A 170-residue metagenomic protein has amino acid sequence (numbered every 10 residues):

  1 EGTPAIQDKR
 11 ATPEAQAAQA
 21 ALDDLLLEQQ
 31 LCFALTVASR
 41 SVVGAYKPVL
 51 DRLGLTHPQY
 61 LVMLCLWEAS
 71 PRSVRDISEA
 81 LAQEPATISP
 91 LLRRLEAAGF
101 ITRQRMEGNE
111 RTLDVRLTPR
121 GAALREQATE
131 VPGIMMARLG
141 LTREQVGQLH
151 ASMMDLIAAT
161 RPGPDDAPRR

Functional and structural regions predicted by a protein language model:
E1-L53, G147, D155, T160 (+1 more regions): N-terminal leader segment of winged-helix/HTH proteins
L26, F33-T36, R40-E84: N-terminal helix-turn-helix DNA-binding core of bacterial DNA-binding proteins
V43, R93-A151: Charged, amphipathic alpha-helical coiled-coil/dimerization segments
K47, D51, L55, A137-L141 (+1 more regions): Short helix-loop hinge/linker segments at domain boundaries
P48, R52, E68, R94 (+4 more regions): Conserved amphipathic alpha-helical interaction elements at protein-protein interfaces in regulatory, energy-coupling
L53-P58, T87, T118, T142-E144: Short helix-coil-helix linker/hinge
V74-R75, A86, R93, L113: Residues within helix-turn-helix
